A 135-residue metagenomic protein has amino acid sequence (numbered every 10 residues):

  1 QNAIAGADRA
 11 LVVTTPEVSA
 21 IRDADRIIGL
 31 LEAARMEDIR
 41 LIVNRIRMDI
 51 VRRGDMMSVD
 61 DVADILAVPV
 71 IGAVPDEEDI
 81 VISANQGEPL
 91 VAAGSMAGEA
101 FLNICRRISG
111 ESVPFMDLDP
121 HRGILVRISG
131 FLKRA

Functional and structural regions predicted by a protein language model:
Q1-I82, Q86: Conserved catalytic-core segment of NTP-binding enzymes
S19, S58, S83, S95 (+2 more regions): Generic serine detector
I21, A73, V91, S112-D119: Secondary-structure transition/capping residues
I50, A92-M96, M116: A general boundary/transition motif marking the beginning of the first structured unit of a protein
M57-S58, P89-L90, G123: Secondary-structure junction/capping motif
P69, D79, E99-A135: P-loop NTP-binding site
A84-A100: C-terminal boundary of histidine-terminating zinc-finger modules
